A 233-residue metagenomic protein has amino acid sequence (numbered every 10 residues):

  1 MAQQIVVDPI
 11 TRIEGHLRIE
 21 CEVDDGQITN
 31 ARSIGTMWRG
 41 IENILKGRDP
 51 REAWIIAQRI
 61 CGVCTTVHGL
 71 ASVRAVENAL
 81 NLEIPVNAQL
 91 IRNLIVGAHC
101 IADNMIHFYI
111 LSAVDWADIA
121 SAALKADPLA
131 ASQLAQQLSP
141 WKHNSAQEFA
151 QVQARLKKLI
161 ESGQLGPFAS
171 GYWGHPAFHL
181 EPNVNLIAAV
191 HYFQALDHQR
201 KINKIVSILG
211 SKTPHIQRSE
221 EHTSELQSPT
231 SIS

Functional and structural regions predicted by a protein language model:
M1-S224, S233: Active-site bordering "gate/hinge" segments that shape substrate access to catalytic or cofactor-binding pockets
